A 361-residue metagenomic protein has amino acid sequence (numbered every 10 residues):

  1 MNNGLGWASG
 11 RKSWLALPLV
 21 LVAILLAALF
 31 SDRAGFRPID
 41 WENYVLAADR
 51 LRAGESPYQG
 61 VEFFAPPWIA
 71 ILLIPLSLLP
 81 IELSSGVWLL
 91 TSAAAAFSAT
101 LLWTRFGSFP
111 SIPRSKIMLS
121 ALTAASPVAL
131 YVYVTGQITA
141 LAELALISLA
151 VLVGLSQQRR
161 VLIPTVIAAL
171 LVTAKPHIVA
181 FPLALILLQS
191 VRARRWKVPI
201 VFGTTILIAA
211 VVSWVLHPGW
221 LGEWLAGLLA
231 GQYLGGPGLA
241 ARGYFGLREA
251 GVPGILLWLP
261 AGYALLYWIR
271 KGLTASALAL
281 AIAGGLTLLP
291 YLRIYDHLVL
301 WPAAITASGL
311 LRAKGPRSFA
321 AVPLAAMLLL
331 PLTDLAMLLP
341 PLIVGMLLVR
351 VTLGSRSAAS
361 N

Functional and structural regions predicted by a protein language model:
N2-S156, R160-I163, L188-P316: Primarily membrane-embedded glycan-assembly and transfer machineries that use lipid-linked glycans
W14-L15, I178, D296, L353 (+1 more regions): Sequence-pattern detector for short linear motifs and compositional/periodic biases rather than a specific fold
L130-L141, A169, A174-F181, L185 (+2 more regions): Helix-loop-helix junctions and helix-breaking kinks within/between transmembrane helices of multi-pass membrane
V161-L187, A281-L289, P323-L329: Membrane-interface alpha helices of multi-pass inner-membrane proteins
S308-N361: Aromatic-enriched
